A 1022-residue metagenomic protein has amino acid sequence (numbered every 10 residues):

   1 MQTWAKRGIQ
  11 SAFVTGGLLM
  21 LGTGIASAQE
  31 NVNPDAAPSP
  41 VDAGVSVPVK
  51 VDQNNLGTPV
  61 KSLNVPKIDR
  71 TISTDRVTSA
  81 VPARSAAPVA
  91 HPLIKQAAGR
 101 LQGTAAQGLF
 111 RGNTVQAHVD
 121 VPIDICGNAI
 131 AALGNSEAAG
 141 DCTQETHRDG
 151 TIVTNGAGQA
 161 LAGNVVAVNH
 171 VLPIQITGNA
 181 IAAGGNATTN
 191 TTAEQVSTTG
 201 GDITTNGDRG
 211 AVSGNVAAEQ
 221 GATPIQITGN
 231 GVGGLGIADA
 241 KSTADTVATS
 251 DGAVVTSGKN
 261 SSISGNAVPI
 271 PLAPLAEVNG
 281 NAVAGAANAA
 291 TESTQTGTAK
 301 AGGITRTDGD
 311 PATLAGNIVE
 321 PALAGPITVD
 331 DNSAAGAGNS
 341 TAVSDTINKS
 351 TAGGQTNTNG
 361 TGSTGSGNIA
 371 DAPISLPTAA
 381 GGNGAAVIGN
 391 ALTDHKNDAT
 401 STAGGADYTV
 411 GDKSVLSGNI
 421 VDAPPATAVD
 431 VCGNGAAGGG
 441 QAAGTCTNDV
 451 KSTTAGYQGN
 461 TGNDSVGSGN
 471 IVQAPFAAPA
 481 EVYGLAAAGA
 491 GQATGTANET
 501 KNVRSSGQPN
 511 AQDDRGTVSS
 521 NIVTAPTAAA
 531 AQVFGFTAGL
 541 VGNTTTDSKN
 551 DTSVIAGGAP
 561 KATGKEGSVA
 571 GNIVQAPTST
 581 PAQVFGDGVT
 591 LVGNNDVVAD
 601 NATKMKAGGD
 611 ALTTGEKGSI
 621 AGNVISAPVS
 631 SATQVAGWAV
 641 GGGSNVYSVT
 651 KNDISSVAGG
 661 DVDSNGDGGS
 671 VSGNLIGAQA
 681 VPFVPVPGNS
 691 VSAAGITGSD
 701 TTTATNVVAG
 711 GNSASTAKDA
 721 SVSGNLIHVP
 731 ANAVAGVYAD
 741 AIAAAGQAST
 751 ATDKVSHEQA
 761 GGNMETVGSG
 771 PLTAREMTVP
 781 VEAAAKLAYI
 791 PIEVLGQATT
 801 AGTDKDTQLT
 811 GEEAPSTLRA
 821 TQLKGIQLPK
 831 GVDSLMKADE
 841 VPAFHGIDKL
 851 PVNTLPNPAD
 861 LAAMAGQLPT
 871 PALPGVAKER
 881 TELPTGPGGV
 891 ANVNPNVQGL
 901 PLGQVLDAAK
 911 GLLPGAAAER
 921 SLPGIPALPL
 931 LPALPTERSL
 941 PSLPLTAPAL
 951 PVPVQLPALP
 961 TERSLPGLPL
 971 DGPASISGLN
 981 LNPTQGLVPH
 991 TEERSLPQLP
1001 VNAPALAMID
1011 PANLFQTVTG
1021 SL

Functional and structural regions predicted by a protein language model:
M1-L1022: Low-complexity repetitive segments in secreted/extracellular proteins
